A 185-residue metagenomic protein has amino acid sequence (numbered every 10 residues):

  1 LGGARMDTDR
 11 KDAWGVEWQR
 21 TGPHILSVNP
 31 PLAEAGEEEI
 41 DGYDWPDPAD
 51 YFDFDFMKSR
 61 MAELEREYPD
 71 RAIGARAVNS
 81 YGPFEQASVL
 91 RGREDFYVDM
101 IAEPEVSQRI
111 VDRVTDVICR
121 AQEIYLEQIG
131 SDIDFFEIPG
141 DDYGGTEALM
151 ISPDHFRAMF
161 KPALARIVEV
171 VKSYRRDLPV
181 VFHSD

Functional and structural regions predicted by a protein language model:
L1-S27, S59-A62, Y68-G74: N-terminal basic, low-complexity leaders that serve as flexible interaction/assembly modules and, when applicable, as
K11, W45-D185: Active-site loop segments of alpha/beta catalytic cores
V16, A33, G145-T146: A generic signature of intrinsically disordered, low-complexity regions enriched in glycine/proline and charged/polar
T21-Y43: Short, surface-exposed, low-complexity cationic segments
